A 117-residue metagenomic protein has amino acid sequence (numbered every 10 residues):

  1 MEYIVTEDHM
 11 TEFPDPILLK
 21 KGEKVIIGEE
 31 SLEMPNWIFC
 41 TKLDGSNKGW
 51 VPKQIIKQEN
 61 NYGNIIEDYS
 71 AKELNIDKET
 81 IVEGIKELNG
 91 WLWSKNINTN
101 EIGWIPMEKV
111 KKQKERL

Functional and structural regions predicted by a protein language model:
M1-L117: Src homology 3 (SH3)-mediated interaction modules
